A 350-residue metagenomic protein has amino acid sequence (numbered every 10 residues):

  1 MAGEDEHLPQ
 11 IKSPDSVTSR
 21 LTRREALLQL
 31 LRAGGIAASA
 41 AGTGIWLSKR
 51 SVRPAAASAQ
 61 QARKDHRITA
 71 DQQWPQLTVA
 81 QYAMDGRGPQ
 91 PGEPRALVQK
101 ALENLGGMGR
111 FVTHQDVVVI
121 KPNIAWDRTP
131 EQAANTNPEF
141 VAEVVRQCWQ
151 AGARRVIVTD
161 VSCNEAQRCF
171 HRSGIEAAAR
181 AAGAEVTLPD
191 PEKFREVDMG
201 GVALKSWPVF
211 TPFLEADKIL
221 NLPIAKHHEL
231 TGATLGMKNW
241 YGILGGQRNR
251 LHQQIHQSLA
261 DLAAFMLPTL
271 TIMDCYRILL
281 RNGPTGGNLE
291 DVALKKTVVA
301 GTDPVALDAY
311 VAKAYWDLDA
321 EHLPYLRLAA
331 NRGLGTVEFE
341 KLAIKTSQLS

Functional and structural regions predicted by a protein language model:
A2-S350: N-terminal and secondary-structure boundary signal
